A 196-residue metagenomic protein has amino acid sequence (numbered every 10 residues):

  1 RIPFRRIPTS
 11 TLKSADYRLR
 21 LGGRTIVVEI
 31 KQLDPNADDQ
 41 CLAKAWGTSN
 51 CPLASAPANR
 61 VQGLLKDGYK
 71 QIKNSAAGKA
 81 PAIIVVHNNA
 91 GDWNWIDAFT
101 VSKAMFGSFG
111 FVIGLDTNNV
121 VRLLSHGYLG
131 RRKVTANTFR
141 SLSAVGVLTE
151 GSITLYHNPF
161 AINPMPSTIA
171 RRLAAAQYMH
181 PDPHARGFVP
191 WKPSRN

Functional and structural regions predicted by a protein language model:
R1-R20: A short acidic/basic microdomain associated with nuclease active sites
L12, T25, K103-A104: Amphipathic alpha-helical scaffolding segments
A15, I26, A82: Residue-level detector of short, conserved catalytic/binding motifs and their immediate flanks
L19-K31: Active-site beta-strand-loop-beta-strand hairpin of nuclease catalytic cores that positions key catalytic residues
K31-N196: Metal-dependent nuclease catalytic core centered on acidic motifs
